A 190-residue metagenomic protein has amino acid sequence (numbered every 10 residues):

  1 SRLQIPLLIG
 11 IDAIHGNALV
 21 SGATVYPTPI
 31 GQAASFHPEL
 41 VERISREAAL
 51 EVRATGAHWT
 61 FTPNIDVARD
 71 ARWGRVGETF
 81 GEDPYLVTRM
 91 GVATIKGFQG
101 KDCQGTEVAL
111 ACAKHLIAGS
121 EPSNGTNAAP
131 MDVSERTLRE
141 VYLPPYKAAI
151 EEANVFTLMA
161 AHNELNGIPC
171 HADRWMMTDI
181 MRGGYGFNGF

Functional and structural regions predicted by a protein language model:
S1-F190: Glycoside hydrolase catalytic-domain context in secreted enzymes
